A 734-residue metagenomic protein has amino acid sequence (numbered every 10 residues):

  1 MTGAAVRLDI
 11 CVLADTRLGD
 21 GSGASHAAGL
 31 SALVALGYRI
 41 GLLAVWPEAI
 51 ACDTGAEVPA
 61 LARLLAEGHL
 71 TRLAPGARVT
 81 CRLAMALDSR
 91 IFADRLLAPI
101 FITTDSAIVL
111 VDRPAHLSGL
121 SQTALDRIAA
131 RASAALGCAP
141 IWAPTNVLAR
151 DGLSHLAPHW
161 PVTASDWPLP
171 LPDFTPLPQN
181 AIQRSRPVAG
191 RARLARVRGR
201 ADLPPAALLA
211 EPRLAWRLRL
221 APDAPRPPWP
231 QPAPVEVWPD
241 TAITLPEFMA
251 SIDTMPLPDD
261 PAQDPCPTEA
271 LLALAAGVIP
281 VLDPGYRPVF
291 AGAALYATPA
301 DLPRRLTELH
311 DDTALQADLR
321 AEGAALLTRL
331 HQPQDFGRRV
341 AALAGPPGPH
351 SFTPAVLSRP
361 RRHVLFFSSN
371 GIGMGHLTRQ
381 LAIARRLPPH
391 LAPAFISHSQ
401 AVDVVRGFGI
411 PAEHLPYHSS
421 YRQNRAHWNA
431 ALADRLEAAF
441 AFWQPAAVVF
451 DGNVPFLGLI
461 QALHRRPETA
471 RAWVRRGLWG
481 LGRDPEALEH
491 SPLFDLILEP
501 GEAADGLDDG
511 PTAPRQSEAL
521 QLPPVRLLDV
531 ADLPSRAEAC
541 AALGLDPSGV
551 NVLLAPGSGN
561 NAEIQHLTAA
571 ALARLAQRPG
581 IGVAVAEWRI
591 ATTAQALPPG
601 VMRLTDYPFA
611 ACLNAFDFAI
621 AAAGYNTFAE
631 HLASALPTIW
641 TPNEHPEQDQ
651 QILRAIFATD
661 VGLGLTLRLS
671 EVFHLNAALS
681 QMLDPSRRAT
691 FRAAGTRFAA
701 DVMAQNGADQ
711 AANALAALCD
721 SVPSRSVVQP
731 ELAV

Functional and structural regions predicted by a protein language model:
L13-H26, R200-D202, F366-R379, V404 (+1 more regions): A short, glycine/small-residue-rich beta-strand->loop->alpha-helix junction that serves as a flexible
I40-A77, S368-G371, P389-A438: Conserved nucleotide-sugar phosphate-binding/catalytic loop shared by glycosyltransferases and other
L83-D88, P99-A132, H464-L478, I497-L498: Active-site proximal beta-strand in glycosyltransferases
V162-R184, R475-R476, G480-R483, L488-G559: A nucleotide-sugar donor-handling region in carbohydrate enzymes
F174, D311-G348, R687-N713: A charged, aromatic-enriched C-terminal amphipathic alpha-helix characteristic of glycosyltransferases across folds
R193-A201, H350-L357, L365-I372, A503-A504 (+1 more regions): Active-site donor-nucleotide binding/catalytic segment of nucleotide-sugar enzymes
M255-E269, D283-A291, A621-A633, T641-Q650: Nucleotide-sugar-dependent
P288-E308, P646-S680: Change "using UDP/GDP/dTDP sugars" to "using nucleotide sugars
